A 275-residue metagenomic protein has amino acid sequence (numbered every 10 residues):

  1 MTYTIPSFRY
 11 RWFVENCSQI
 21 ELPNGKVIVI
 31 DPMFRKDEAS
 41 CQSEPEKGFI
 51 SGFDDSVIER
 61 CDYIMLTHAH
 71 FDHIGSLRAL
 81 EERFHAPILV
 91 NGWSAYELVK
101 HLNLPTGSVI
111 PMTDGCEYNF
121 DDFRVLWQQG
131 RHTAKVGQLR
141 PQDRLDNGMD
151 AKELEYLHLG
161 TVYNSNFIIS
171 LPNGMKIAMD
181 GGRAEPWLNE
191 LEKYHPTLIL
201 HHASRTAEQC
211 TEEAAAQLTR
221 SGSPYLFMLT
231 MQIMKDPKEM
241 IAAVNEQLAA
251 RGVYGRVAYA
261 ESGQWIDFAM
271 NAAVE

Functional and structural regions predicted by a protein language model:
Y3-F8, E21-I28, E117-L126, S170-I177 (+1 more regions): Beta-strand-turn-beta hairpins that frame and shape the catalytic cleft of phosphate-ester-processing enzymes
L22-L66, G75-A79, T106, K135-E155 (+1 more regions): Pre-active-site segment of Zn-dependent metallo-hydrolases
V29-P32, C61-H70, L89-G92, K176-G182 (+3 more regions): Active-site neighborhood of phospho(di)ester-bond hydrolases with catalytic His/Asp-centered motifs
D37, A69-G75, A95-L98, C116-Y118 (+4 more regions): Active-site environment of divalent metal-dependent phosphoester hydrolases
S51-N119, F123-Q138: Active-site HxH/HxHxD metal-binding segment of metal-dependent hydrolases
P87, L102-E117, E212-E275: Binuclear metal-ion centers of metallo-dependent hydrolases, dominated by the metallo-beta-lactamase
G115-Y156, G160-Y163, R256, D267-E275: Flexible, acidic/histidine-containing loops and adjacent segments that form or flank the divalent-metal
K152-Q217: Active-site-proximal loop/helix segments of hydrolase catalytic cores
